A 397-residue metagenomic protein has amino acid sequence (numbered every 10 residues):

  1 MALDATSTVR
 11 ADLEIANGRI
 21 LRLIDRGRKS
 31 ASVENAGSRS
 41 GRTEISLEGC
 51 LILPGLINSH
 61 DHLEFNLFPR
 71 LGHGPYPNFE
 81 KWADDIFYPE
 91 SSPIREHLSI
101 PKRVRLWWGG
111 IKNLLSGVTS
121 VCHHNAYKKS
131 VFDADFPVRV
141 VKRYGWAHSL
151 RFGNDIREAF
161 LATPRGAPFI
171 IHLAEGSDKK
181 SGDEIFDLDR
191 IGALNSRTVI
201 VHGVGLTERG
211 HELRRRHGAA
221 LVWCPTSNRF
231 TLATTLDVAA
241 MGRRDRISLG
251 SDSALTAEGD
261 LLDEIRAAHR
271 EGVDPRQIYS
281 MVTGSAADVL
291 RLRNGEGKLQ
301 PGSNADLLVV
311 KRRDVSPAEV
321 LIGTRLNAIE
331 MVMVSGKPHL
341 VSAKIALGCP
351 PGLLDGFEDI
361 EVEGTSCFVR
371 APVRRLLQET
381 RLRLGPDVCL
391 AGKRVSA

Functional and structural regions predicted by a protein language model:
M1-A16, L21-G37, E80-K81, S91-S120 (+4 more regions): Active-site microenvironment of metallo-dependent hydrolases
I15, S46-L47, N58, M333: Short, acidic, Ser/Thr-enriched surface-loop or helix-capping motifs
G18, G49, H60, N113 (+9 more regions): Divalent metal-coordination and catalytic microenvironments
K29-L53: Active-site metal-binding motif and surrounding structural segment of the metallo-beta-lactamase
L47-G110: Metal-associated gating/positioning segment near the N- to mid-region
N58, L63-F65, E175, L255 (+1 more regions): Short active-site segment of divalent metal-dependent hydrolases/proteases that encodes the spacing between
H124, K128-E258, G272-V273: Active-site core of metal-dependent hydrolases
G272-S280: Short, charged, surface-exposed loops that flank catalytic or proteolytic processing sites
